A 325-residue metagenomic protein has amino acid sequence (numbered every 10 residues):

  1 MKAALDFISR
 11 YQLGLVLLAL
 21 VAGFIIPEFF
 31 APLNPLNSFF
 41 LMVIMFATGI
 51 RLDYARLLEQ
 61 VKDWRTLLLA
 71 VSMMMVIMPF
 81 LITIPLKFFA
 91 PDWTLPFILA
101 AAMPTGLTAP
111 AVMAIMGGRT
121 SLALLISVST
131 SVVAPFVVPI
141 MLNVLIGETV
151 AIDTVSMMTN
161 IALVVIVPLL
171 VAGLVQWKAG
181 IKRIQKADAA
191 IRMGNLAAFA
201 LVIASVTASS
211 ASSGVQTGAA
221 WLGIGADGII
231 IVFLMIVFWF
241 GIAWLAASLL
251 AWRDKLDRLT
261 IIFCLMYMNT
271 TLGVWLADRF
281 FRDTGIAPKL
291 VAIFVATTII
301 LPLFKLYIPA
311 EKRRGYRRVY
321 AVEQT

Functional and structural regions predicted by a protein language model:
M1-T325: Alpha-helical transmembrane segments of multi-pass small-molecule/ion transporters
